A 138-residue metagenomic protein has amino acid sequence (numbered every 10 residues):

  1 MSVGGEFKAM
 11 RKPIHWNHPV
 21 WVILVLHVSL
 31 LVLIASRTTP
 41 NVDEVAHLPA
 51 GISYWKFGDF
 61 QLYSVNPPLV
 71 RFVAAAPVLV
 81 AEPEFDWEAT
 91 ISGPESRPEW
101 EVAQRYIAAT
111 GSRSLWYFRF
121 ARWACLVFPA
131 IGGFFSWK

Functional and structural regions predicted by a protein language model:
M1-P13: Short, Lys/Arg-rich, polar N-terminal cytosolic tail immediately upstream of the first transmembrane signal-anchor
G4, I52-W55, A74-P77, A81: Membrane-interacting alpha-helical segments
M10-V20, L115-C125: Membrane-water interface of alpha-helical transmembrane segments
W16-E44, K56-D59: Transmembrane signal-anchor helices characteristic of membrane glycosylation enzymes that use polyprenol
R37-P49, F60-V73: Extracytoplasmic catalytic/substrate-binding loops of multi-pass membrane glycan-assembly enzymes
V42-S53, E88-P98: Extracytoplasmic catalytic-loop and juxtamembrane helix elements of membrane-embedded, polyprenol/dolichol-linked
Q61-A124: Interfacial juxtamembrane loops and adjacent helix segments that form the catalytic/substrate-binding surfaces
W123-K138: Transmembrane-helix motifs of polytopic, lipid-linked glycan transferases
